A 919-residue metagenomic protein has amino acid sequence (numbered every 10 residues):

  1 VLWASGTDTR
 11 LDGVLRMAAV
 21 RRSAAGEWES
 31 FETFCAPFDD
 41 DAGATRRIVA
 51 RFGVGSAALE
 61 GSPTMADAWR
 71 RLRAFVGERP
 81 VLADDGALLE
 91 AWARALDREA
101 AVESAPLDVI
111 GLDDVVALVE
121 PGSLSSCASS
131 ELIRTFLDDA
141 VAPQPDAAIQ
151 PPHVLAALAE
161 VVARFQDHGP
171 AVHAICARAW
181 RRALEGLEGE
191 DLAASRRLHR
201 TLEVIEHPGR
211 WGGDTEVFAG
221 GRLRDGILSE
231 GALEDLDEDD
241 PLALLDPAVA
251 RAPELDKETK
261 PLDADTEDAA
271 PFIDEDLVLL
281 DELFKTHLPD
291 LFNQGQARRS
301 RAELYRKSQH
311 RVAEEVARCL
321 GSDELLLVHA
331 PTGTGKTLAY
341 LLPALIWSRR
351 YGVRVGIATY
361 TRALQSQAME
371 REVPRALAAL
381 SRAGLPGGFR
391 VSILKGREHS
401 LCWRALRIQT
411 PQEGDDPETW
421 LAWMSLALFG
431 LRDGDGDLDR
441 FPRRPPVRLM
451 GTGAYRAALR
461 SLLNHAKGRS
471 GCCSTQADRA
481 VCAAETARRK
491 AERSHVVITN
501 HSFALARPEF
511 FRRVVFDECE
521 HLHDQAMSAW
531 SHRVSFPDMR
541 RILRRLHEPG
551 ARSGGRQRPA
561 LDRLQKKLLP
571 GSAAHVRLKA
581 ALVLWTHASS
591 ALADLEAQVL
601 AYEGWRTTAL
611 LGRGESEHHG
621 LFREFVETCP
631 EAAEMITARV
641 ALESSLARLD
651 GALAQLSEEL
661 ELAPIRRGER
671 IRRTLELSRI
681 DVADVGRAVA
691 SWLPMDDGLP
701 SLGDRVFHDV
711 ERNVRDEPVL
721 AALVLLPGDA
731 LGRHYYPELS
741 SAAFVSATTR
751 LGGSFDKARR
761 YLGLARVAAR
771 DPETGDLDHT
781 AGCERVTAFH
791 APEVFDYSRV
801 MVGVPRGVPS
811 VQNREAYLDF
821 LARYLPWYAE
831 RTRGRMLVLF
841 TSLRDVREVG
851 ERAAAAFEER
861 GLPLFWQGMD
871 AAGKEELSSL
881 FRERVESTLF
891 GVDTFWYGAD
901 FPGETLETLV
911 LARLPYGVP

Functional and structural regions predicted by a protein language model:
V1-A25, V109: Entry/capping segment at the start of metal-dependent catalytic domains with acidic active-site entry clusters
D39, R47-S123: Conserved DEDDh/DEDDy metal-dependent 3′-5′ exonuclease domain
G77-R98, G122-V204, P208: Acidic, Mg2+-coordinating catalytic module of metal-dependent nucleases/exonucleases that use a two-metal-ion mechanism
A250-R299, V353-R354, A358-H495, A551-L569 (+3 more regions): A substrate-engagement module of RecA-like helicase motors
S322-P343: Walker A/P-loop
Y340, I346, A363-S366, E370-P374 (+5 more regions): Signature of the SF2 helicase/ATPase Hel1-core->accessory helical subdomain module
L459-H501, L642, L646-M801, P805-R806 (+4 more regions): A contiguous, basic/glycine-rich beta-loop/short-helix subdomain that forms a polymer-engagement track
T841-G868: Conserved helicase motor "Helicase C" RecA-like lobe of SF1/SF2 P-loop NTPases
